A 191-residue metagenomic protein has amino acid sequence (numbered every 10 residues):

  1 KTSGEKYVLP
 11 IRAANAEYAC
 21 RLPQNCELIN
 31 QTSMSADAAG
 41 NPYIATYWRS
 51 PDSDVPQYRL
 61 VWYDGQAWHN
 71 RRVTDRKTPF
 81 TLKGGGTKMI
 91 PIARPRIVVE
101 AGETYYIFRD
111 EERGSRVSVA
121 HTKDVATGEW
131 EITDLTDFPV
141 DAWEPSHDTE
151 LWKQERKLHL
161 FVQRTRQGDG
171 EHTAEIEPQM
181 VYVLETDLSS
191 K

Functional and structural regions predicted by a protein language model:
K1-K191: Extracellular, repeat-based ectodomains that mediate carbohydrate processing or recognition
